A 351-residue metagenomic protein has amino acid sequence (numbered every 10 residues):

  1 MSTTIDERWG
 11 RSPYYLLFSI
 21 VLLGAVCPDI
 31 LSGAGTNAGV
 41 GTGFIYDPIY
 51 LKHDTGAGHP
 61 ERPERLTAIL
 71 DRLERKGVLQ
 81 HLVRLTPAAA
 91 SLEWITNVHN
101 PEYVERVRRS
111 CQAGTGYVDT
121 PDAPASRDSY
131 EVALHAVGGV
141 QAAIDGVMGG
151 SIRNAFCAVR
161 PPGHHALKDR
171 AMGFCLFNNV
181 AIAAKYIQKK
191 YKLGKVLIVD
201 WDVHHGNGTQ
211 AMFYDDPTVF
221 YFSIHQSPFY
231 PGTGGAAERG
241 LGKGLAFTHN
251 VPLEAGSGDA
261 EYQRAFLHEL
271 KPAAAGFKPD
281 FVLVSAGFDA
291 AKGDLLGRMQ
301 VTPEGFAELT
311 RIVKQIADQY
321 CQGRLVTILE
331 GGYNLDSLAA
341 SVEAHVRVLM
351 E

Functional and structural regions predicted by a protein language model:
M1-R11: N-terminal secretory signal peptides that target proteins for export/translocation
M1-S2, L17, G33: Low-complexity intrinsically disordered segments
D6-E7, D29, N37: Intrinsically disordered, low-complexity polyampholyte segments enriched for Lys and acidic residues
G10, G24, G33-G35: Residue-identity detector for glycine
Y15-D29: Bacterial N-terminal signal peptides
G33-F44, L51, E105-E351: A general "terminal functional-core" signal
A34-W94: N-terminal low-complexity, Ser/Thr- and acidic-residue-enriched intrinsically disordered segments
A88-Q112: Charged, often glycine-rich, active-site loop that binds/positions anionic groups
